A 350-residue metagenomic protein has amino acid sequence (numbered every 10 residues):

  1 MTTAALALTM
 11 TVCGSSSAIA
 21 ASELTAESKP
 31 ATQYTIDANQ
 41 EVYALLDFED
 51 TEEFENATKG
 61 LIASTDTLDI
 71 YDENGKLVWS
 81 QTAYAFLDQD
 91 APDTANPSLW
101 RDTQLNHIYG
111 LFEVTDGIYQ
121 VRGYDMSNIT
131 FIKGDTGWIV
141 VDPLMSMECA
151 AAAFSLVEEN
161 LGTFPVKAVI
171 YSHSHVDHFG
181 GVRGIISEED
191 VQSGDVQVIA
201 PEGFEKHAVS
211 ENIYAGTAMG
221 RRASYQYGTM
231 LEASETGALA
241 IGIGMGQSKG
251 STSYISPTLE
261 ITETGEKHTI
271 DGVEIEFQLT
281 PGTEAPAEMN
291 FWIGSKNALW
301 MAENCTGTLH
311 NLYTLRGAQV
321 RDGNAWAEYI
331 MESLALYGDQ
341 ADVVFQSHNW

Functional and structural regions predicted by a protein language model:
M1-A20: Gram-negative bacterial Sec-dependent N-terminal signal peptides
A21-T103, H107: N-terminal pre-domain segments of enzymes
Q104-F164, M289-I293, N297-E303: Conserved beta-strand hairpin/beta-sheet module of binuclear metal-dependent hydrolase folds, prominently
E113, G162, I199, E205-P281 (+1 more regions): Metallo-beta-lactamase
D125-N128, M145-E148, S174-H178, F204-K206 (+2 more regions): Solvent-exposed loop/turn segments at secondary-structure junctions within structured extracellular/periplasmic domains
T136-G137, E148-Q197: Active-site metal-binding motif and surrounding structural segment of the metallo-beta-lactamase
G137-W138, M145-M147, S253-S256, G265-W350: Metallo-beta-lactamase
A150-F154, V182, G216, G323 (+1 more regions): Extracytoplasmic/secreted envelope proteins and their assembly/folding machinery, especially bacterial periplasmic
